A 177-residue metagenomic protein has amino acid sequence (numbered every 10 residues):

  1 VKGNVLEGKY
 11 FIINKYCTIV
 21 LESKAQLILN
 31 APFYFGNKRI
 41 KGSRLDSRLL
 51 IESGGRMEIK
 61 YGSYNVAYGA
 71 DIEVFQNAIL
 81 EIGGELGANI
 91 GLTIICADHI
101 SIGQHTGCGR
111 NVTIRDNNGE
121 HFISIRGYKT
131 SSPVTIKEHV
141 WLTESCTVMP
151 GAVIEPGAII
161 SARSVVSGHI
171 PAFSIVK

Functional and structural regions predicted by a protein language model:
V1-R115, P133, K137-H139, C146-V148 (+2 more regions): Domain-scale signature associated with acetyltransferase and cell-envelope carbohydrate enzymes
I123-Y128: Flexible, solvent-exposed loop segments that connect beta-strands
K137, I159-S161, V165: A generic "structured core" feature
A152: Extracellular carbohydrate recognition
I159, I175-K177: Short-chain dehydrogenase/reductase
G168: Short helix N-cap motif at coil->helix boundaries in the Bergerat
